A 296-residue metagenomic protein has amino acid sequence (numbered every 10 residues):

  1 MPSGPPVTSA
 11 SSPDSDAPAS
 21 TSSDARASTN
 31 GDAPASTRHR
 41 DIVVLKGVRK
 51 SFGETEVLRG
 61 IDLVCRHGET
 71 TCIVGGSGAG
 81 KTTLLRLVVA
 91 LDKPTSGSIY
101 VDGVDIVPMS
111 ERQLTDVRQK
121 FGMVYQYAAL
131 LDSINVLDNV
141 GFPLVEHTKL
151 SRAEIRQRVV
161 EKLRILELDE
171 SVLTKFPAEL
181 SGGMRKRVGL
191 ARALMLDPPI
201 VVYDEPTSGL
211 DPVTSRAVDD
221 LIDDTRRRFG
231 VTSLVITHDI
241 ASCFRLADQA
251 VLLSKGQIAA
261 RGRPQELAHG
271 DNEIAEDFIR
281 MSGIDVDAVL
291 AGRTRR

Functional and structural regions predicted by a protein language model:
V89: Helix-to-loop junction immediately C-terminal to a conserved catalytic motif
V104-D105, A153-S171: Conserved ABC ATPase "signature" region
F176-L180, M184: Conserved ABC ATPase signature
M195-P199: A short, proline-enriched helix->beta-strand linker immediately N-terminal to the Walker B motif in ABC-type P-loop
V201-D204: Catalytic Walker B motif of ABC-type/P-loop ATPase nucleotide-binding domains
